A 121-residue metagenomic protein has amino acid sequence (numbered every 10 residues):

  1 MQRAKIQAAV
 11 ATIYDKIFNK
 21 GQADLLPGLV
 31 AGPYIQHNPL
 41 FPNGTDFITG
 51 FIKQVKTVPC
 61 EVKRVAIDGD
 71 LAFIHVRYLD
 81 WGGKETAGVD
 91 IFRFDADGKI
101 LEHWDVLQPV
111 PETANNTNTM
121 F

Functional and structural regions predicted by a protein language model:
M1-F121: C-terminal and inter-domain tail/linker signature
